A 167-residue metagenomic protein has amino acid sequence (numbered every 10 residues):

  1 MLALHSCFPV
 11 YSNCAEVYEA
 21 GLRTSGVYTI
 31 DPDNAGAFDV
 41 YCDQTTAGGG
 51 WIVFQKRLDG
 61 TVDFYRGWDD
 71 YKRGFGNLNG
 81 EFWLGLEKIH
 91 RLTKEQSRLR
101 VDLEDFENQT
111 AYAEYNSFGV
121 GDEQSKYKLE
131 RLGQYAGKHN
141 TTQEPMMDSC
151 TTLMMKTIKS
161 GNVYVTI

Functional and structural regions predicted by a protein language model:
M1-I167: Mature extracellular or lumenal effector domains of secreted proteins and single-pass membrane receptors/adhesion
